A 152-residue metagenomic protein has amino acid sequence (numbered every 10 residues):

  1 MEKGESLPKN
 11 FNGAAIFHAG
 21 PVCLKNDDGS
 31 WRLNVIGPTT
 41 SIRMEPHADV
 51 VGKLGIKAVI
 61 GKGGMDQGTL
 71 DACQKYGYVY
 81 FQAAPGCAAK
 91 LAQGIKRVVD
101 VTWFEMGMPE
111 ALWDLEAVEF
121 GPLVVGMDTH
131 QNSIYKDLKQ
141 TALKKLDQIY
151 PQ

Functional and structural regions predicted by a protein language model:
M1-F120: Feature captures the catalytic cores and cofactor-binding loops of soluble hydro-lyases/lyases that act on carboxylate
A48, V124-Q152: Active-site/ligand-binding-proximal alpha/beta "capping" segment
